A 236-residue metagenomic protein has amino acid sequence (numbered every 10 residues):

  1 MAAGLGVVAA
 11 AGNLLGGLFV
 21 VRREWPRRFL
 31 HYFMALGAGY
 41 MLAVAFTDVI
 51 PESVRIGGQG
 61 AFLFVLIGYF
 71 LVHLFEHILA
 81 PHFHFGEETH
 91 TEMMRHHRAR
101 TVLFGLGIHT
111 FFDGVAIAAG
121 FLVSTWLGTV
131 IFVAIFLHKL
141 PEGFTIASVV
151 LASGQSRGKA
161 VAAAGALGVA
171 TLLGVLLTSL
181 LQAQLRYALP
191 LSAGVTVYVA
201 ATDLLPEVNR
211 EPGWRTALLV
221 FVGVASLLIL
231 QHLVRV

Functional and structural regions predicted by a protein language model:
M1-V236: Intrinsically disordered, metal-sensing/regulatory segments
